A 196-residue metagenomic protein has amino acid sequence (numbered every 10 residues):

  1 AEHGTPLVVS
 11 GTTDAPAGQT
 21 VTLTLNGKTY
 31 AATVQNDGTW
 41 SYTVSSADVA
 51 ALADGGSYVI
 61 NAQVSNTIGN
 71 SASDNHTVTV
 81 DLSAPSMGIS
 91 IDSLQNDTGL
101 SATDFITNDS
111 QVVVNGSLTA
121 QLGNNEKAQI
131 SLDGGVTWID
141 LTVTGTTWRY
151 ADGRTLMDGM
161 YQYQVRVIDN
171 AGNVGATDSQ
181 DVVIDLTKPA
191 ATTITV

Functional and structural regions predicted by a protein language model:
A1-T5, D97-S110: Short, solvent-exposed loop/linker segments at the N-terminal edge of repeated beta-sheet extracellular domains
L7-T13, V114-A120: Aromatic/hydrophobic beta-strand junction motif of beta-rich domains
G38-Y42, T146-D152: Short strand-edge motifs at loop-to-beta-strand transitions and within beta-strands of extracellular beta-rich domains
S46-S57, D152-M160: Surface-exposed, short loops/turns at beta-strand junctions within beta-sandwich domains
N66-D97, A176-V196: Flexible, low-complexity linkers/stalks enriched in Thr/Pro that connect modular domains
